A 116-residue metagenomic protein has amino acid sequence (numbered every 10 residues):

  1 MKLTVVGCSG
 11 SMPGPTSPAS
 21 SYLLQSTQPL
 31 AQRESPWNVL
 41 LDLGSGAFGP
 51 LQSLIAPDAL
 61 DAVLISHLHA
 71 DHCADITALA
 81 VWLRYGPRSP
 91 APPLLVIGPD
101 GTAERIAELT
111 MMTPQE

Functional and structural regions predicted by a protein language model:
M1-E116: Binuclear metal-dependent hydrolase catalytic cores
